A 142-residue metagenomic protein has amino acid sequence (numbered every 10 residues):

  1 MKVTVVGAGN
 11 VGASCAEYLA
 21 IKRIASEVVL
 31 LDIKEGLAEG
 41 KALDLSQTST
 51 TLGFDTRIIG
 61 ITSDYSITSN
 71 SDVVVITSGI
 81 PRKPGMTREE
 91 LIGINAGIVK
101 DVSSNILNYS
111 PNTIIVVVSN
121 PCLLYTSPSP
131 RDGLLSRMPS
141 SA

Functional and structural regions predicted by a protein language model:
A8: Glycine-rich Rossmann-fold phosphate-binding loop(s) that bind the pyrophosphate of adenine dinucleotide cofactors
G12-A13: N-terminal Rossmann-fold NAD(P) dinucleotide-binding loop
I33-N70: Conserved N-terminal Rossmann-fold NAD(P) cofactor-binding segment
V75: N-terminal Rossmann-like NAD(P) cofactor-binding module of classical short-chain dehydrogenase/reductase
S78-I80: Conserved NAD(P)H cofactor-binding loop of Rossmann-fold oxidoreductase domains
T87-S127: Rossmann-like NAD(P)(H) cofactor-binding subdomain of soluble oxidoreductases
Y125-A142: Single conserved hydrophobic/aromatic residue that forms the stacking wall/gate of nucleotide- or nucleobase-binding
